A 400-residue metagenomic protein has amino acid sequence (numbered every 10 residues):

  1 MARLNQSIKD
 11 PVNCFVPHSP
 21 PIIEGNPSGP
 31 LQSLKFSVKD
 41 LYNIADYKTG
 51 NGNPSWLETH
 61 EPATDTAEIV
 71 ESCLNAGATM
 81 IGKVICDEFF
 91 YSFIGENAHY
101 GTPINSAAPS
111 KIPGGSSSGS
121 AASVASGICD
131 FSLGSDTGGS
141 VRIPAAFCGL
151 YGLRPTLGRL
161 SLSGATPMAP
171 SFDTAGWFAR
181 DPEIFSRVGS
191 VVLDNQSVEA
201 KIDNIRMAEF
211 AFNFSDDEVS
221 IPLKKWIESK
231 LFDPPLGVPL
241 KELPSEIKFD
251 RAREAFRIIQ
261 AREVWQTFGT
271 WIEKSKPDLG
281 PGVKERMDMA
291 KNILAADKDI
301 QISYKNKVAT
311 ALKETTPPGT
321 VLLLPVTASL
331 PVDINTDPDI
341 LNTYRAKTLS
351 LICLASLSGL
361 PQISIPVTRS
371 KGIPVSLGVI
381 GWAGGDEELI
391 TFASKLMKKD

Functional and structural regions predicted by a protein language model:
M1-C129: Gly/Ser-rich catalytic/binding loops embedded in alpha/beta enzyme cores
A2-C14, T137-N213, L360-D400: Structural helix-boundary/capping segments
H18, K39, A295-D400: Glycine-rich, small-residue loops and helix-cap segments that act as flexible hinges at active-site edges
S33-P54, A255-Y304, P366-P374: Short helix-loop capping/hinge segments that flank enzyme active sites or metal/cofactor-binding pockets
F36, S190-I258: Gly/Ser-rich, acidic/histidine-flanked active-site/gating loops
L41, I85, E209-F210, L324-A328: Short, well-ordered beta-to-alpha junction loops that form the rim of enzyme active sites and present histidine/acidic
S55, A98-G101, G149-G152, I340-N342 (+1 more regions): Short, hinge-like loop/turn segments at secondary-structure boundaries
P222-K241, G269-K274, D297-G319: Acyltransferase
